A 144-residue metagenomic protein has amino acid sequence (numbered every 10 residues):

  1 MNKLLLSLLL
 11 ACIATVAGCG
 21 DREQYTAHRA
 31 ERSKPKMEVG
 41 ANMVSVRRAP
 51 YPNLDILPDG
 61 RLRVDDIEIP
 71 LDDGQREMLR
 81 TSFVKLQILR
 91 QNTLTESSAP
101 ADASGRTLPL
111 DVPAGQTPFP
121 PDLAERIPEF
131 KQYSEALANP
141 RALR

Functional and structural regions predicted by a protein language model:
M1-C19: Sec-dependent bacterial lipoprotein signal peptides
C19-R144: Terminal leader/tail segments of proteins
